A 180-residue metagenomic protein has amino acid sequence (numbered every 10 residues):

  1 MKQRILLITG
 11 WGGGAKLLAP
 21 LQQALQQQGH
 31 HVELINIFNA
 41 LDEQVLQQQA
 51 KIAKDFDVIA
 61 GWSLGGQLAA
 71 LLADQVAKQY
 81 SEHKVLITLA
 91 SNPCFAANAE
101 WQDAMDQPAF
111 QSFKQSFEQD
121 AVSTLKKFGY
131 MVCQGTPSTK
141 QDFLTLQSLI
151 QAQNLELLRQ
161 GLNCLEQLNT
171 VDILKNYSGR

Functional and structural regions predicted by a protein language model:
M1-E43: Conserved HGGG/HGGXW glycine-rich cap/lid loop of the alpha/beta-hydrolase fold
R4, L174-R180: Catalytic His-Asp charge-relay segment
L7-W11, S63-L64, S91: Glycine-rich His-Gly loop
P20, L71-Q75: Active-site signature of alpha/beta-hydrolase-fold catalytic machinery across serine- and Asp/Cys-nucleophile hydrolases
F38-F56: Conserved acidic catalytic loop of the alpha/beta-hydrolase fold
A60-A69: Gly/Ala-rich beta-loop-alpha elbow adjacent to hydrolase catalytic centers
Y80-S116, N154-Q160: Flexible "cap/lid" loop of the alpha/beta hydrolase fold
Q119-L168, I173: Conserved alpha/beta-hydrolase catalytic His-Asp/Glu region
